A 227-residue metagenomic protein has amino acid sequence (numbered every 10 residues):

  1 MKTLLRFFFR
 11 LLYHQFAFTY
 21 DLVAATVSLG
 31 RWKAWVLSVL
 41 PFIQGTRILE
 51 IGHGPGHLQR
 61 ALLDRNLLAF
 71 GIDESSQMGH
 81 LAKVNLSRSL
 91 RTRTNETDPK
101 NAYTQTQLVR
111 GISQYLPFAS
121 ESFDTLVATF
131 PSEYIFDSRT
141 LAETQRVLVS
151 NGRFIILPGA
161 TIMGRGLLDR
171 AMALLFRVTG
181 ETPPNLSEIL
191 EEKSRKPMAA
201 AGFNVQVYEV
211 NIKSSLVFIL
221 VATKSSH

Functional and structural regions predicted by a protein language model:
M1-I43, H57, A61, M172 (+1 more regions): Conserved class I S-adenosyl-L-methionine
F7, L157-V210: C-terminal alpha-helical "lid/dimerization" subdomain adjacent to the S-adenosyl-L-methionine
L49-Y115: Class I SAM-dependent methyltransferase SAM/SAH-binding core
Q114-L126: A short acidic, Gly/Pro-enriched loop at the edge of an enzyme's catalytic core that lines a small-molecule cofactor
T125-S138: A short SAM/SAH-binding and catalytic strip from SAM-dependent methyltransferases
R139-S150: A short glycine-rich, Lys/Arg-flanked "PGG" loop and its adjoining helix->strand segment in the class I
G202, V207-H227: Core SAM-dependent methyltransferase catalytic element
